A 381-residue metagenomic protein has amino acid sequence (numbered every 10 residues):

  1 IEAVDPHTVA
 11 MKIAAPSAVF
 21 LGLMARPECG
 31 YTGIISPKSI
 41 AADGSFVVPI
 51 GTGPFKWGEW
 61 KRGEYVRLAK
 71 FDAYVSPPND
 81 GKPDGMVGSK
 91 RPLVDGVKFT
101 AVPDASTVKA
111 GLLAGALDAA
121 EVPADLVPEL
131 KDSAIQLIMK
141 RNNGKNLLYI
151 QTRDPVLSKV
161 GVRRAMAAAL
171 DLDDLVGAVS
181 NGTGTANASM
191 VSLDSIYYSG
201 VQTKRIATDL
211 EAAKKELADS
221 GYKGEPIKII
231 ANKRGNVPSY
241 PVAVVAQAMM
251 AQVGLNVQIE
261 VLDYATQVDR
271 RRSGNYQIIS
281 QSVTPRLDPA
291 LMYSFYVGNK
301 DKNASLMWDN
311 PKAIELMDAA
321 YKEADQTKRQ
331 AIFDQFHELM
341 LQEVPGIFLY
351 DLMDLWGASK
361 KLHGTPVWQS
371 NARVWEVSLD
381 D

Functional and structural regions predicted by a protein language model:
I1-K38, P54-K61: Surface-exposed binding/hinge segments that line and control ligand-binding clefts or catalytic entry sites
P6, I50, K98-A110, D125 (+2 more regions): Short helix-initiation/N-cap motifs at beta->coil->alpha
V9-M11, G53-K56, V66-R67, V94-T100 (+3 more regions): Short, well-ordered beta-strand elements
A15, A69-A73, N142-A165, A169 (+2 more regions): A bilobed periplasmic-binding-protein/Venus flytrap-type ligand-binding module shared by bacterial periplasmic
G51, K90-D95, V160, L210-K228: Immediate post-signal peptide segment of exported/extracytoplasmic ligand-binding proteins
F55, T185-D219, N236-Y240: Structural transition elements
K61-V66, N146, A169-Y198, V237-Q247 (+2 more regions): Detector for C-terminal structural segments
S76-L130, Q247, N256: Ligand-site clamp/hinge motif
